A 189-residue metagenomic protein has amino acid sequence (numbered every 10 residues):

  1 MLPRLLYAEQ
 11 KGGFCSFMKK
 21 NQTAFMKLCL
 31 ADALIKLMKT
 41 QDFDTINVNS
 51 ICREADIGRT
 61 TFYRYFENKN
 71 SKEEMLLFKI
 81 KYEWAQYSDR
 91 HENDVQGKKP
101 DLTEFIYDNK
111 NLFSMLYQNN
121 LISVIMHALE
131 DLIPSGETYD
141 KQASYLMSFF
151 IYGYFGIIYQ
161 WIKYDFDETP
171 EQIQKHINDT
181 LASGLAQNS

Functional and structural regions predicted by a protein language model:
L2-G13, Q160-S189: C-terminal peripheral helix-coil segments that are non-catalytic and often amphipathic
L2-Q41, S50: Basic, helix-initiating cap at the start of DNA-binding domains
L28-K36, E54, S71-G97, D101-E104 (+1 more regions): Alpha-helical structural segments
K36-F43, Q86, R90, N109 (+3 more regions): Basic, amphipathic alpha-helical hairpins
F43-I46, I57: Residue-level signal for the short linker/turn that defines the boundary of a DNA-recognition helix
I46-N47, S71: Residues that mark the N-terminal boundary/hinge immediately upstream of a DNA-recognition element
D56-F66: Short hydrophobic/aromatic patch on the recognition helix
P100, Y117-F155, D179-A186: Amphipathic alpha-helical packing segments from all-alpha helical-bundle domains
